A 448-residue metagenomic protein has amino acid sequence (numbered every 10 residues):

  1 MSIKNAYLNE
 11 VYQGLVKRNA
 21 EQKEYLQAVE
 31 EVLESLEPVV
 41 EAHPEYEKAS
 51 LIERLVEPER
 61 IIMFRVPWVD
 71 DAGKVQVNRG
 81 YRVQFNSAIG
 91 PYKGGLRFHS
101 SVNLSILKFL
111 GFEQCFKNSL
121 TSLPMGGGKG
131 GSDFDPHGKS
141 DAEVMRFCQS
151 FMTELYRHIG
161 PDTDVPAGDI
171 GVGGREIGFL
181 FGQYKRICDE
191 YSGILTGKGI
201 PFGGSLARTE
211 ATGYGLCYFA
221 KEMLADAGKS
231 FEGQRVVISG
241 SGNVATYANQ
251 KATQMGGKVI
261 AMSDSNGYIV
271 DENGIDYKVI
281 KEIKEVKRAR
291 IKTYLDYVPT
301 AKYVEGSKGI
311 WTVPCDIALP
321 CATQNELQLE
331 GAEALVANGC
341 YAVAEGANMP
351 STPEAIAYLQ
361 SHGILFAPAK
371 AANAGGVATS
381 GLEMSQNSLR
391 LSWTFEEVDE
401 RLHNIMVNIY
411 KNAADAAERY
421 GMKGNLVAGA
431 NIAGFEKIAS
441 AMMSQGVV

Functional and structural regions predicted by a protein language model:
M1-L206, K437-G446: N-terminal ligand-binding/catalytic initiation module
S2-A28, M223, A334-V448: Adenosine-phosphate binding glycine-rich loop
Y12, E30, L104, K108-F112 (+14 more regions): Predominant activation on well-ordered alpha-helical scaffold segments within soluble catalytic domains
G73, D169-I170, S205-T212, V237-S241 (+3 more regions): Active-site nucleophile and cofactor-binding loops and adjacent substrate-binding regions of central metabolic enzymes
K139, G204-A207, A211, S239 (+6 more regions): Alpha-helix capping and helix-loop boundary segments enriched in small/acidic/polar residues
T163-A167, E190-L195, I238, A261-D264 (+5 more regions): General beta-strand structural signal in soluble alpha/beta enzymes
T196-G199, G204-T312: Glycine-rich phosphate/diphosphate-binding loop of Rossmann-like nucleotide-binding domains
G267-F366, A371: Rossmann-like adenosine-cofactor binding region
